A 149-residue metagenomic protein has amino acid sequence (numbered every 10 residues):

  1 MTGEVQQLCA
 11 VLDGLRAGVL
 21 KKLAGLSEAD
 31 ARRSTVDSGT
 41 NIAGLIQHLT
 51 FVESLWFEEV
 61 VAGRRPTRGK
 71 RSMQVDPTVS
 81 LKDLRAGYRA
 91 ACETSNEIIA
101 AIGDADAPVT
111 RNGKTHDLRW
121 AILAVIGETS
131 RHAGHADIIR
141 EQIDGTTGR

Functional and structural regions predicted by a protein language model:
M1-L8, Q74-K82: Short, charged, low-complexity loops and linkers
V5-A24, E28-S72, T110-R149: Short, contiguous alpha-helical
V75-V109, D117-V125, T129: Acidic/histidine-rich alpha-helical segments that form the ligand environment of transition-metal centers
